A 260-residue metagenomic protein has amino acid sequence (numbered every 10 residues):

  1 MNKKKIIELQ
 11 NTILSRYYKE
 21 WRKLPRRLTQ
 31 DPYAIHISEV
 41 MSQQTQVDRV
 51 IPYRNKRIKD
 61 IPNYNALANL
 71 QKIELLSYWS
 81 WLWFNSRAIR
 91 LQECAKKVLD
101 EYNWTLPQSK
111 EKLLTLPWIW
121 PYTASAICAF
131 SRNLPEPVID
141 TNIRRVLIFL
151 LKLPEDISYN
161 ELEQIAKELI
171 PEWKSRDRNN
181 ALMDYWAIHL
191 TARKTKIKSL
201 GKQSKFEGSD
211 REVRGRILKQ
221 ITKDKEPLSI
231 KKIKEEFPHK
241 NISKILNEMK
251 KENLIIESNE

Functional and structural regions predicted by a protein language model:
N2-T12, R16-G215, Q220-S243: Catalytic cores of DNA base-excision repair glycosylases
L246-N247: Short, hydrophobic-biased segments on the C-terminal half of alpha helices that form "recognition helices"
K250-E260: A short, conserved structural fragment
